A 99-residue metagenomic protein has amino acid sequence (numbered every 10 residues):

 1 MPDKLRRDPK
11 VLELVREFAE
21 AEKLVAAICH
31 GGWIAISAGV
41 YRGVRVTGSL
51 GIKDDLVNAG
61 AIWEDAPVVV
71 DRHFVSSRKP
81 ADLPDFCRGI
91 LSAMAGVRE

Functional and structural regions predicted by a protein language model:
M1-E99: Active-site-adjacent pocket-lining segments in enzyme domains
